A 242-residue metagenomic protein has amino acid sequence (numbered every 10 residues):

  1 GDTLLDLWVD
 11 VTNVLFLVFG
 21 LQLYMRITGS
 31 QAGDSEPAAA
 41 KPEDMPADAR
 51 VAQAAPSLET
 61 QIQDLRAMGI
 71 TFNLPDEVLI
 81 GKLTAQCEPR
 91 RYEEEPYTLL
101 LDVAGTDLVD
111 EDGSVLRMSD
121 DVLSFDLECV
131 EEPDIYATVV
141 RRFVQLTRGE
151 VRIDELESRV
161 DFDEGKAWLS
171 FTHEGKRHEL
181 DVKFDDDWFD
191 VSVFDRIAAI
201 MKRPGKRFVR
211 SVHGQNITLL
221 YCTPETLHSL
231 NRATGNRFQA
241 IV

Functional and structural regions predicted by a protein language model:
G1-L7: Membrane-interfacial hairpin junctions
W8, L15-V242: Contiguous interface-forming segments/domains that mediate binding rather than catalysis
